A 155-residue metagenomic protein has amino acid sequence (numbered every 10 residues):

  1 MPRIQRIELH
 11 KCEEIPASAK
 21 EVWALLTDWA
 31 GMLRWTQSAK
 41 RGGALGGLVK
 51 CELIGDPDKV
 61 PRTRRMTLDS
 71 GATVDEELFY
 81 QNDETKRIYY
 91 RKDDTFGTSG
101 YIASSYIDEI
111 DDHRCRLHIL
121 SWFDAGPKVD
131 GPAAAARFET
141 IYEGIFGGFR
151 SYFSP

Functional and structural regions predicted by a protein language model:
M1-D56: Hydrophobic ligand-binding cavity/cleft-lining segments
Q5, G97-Y101: Amphipathic hydrophobic-ligand
K11-E13, V74-Y80, I102-E109: Hydrophobic/aromatic beta-strand elements that line small-molecule binding cavities or substrate pockets in beta-rich
C12-E14, R65, R91, Y106 (+1 more regions): Residue-level recognition of well-ordered beta-strand positions that form the cores of beta-sheet-rich folds across
L33-R34, G43-T95, G144-P155: Glycine-rich portal/gate segments that line the openings of hydrophobic small-molecule binding cavities
D69, D93-G97, L120-P127: Short, solvent-exposed aromatic-acidic interface loops
S70-A72, S99, H113: Short acidic/polar mixed-charge low-complexity motifs
R116-P155: A conserved amphipathic terminal alpha-helix motif
